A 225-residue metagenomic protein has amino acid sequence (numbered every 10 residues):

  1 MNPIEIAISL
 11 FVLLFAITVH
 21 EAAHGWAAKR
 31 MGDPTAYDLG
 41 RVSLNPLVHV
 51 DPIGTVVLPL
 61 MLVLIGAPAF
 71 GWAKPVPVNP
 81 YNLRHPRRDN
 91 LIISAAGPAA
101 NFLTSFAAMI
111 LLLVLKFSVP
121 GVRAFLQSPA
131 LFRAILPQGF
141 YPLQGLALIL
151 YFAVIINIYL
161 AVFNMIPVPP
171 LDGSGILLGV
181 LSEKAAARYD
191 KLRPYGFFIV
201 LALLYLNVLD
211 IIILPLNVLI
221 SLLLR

Functional and structural regions predicted by a protein language model:
M1-R225: Hydrophobic transmembrane alpha-helices and their immediate loop junctions in multi-pass integral membrane proteins
